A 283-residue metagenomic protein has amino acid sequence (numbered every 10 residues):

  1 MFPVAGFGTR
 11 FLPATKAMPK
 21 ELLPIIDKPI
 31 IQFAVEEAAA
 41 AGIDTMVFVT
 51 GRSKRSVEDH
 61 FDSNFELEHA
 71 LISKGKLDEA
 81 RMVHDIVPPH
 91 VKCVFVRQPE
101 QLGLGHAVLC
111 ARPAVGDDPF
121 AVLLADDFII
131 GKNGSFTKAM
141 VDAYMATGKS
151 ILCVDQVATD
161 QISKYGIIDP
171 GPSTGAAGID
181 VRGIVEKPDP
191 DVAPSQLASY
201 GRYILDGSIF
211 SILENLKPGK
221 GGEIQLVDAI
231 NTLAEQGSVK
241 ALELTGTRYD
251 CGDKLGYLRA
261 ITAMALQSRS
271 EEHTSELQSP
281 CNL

Functional and structural regions predicted by a protein language model:
M1-S73, L77, C93, N133-K138: N-terminal glycine-rich phosphate-binding loop and ensuing alpha1 helix
F2, F48, V122, L152-C153 (+1 more regions): Structural beta-sheet core signal
G6, R52, D127, G207-S208 (+1 more regions): Alpha-helix/helix-capping structural signal
L22, C93-F95, S150-L152, V239-A241 (+2 more regions): Conserved beta-strand scaffold positions in the cores of enzyme catalytic domains, especially in NTP/NDP-utilizing
D44-M46, K92, P119, K149-S150 (+2 more regions): Residues at the starts of beta-strands that form the adenosine-phosphate
D59, E66-A70, A80-P170, L205-G207 (+1 more regions): Conserved beta-loop-beta/alpha segment of the NTase-like Rossmann-fold superfamily that binds/positions NTPs
A121, G134-M145, P172-S270: Catalytic-core segments of class I nucleotidyltransferases/pyrophosphorylases that form NMP-activated intermediates
E272-L283: Single conserved hydrophobic/aromatic residue that forms the stacking wall/gate of nucleotide- or nucleobase-binding
